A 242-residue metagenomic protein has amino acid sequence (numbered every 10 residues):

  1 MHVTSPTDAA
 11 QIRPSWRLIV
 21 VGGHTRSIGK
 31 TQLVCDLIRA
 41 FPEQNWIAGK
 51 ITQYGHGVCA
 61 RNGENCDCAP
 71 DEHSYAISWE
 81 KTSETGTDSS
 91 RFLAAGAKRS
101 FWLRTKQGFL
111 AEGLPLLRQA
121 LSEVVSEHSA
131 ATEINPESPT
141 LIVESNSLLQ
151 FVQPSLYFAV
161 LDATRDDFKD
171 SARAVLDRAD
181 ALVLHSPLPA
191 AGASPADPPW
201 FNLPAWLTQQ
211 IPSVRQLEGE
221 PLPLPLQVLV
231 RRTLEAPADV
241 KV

Functional and structural regions predicted by a protein language model:
H2-P6: N-terminal pre-Walker A segment at the start of P-loop NTPase domains
A10-W16: Phosphate-binding P-loop
W16, E43-Q44, A97, N135-P139: Short, high-confidence coil segments that cap the C-terminus of an alpha-helix and link into the following beta-strand
L18-G23, I47-K50: Short, hydrophobic/glycine-enriched beta-strand segments
V20-L37: Glycine-rich phosphate-binding P-loop
C35-F109: N-terminal phosphate/diphosphate-binding loop that engages ATP/GTP or pyrophosphate donors across diverse enzyme folds
S100-L149: Phosphate-binding/switch loop-helix module in NTP-utilizing enzymes
T140, S145-A236: Conserved catalytic-core segment of NTP-binding enzymes
